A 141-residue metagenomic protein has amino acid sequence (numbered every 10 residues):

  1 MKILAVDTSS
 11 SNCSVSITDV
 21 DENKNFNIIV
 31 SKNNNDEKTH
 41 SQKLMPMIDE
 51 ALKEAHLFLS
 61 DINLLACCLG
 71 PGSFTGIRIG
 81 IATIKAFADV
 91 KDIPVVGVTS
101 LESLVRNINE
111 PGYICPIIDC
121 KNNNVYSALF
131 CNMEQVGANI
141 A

Functional and structural regions predicted by a protein language model:
M1-C67: N-terminal beta-alpha supersecondary unit
I3-A5, A66-C68, G76, I114-I117: Short glycine-aspartate micro-motif
S11, G70-P71, C120-N123: Short glycine-rich anion-binding loops that position phosphate/pyrophosphate groups of nucleotides and phosphorylated
E22-N23, D36-T39, P94-A141: Surface "functional belts" at beta-alpha junctions
N35-K43, F74, R78, A82 (+1 more regions): Residues at secondary-structure transition points
K43-M47, A82, A86, S103: Short amphipathic alpha-helical face segments that pack within enzyme cores and frequently flank/anchor catalytic
E54-S60, A88-V98, N109: Phosphate-handling active-site elements
L64-V95: DPxDG-like acidic metal-binding loop motif
